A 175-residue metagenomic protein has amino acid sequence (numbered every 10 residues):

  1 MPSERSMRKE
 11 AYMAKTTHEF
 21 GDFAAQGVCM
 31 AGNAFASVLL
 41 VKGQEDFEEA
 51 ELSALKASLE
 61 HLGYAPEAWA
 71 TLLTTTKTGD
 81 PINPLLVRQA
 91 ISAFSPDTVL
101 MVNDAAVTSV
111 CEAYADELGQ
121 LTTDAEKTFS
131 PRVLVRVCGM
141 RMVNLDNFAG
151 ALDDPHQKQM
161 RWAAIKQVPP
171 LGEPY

Functional and structural regions predicted by a protein language model:
M1-Y175: A polyanion-binding, active-site-adjacent surface
